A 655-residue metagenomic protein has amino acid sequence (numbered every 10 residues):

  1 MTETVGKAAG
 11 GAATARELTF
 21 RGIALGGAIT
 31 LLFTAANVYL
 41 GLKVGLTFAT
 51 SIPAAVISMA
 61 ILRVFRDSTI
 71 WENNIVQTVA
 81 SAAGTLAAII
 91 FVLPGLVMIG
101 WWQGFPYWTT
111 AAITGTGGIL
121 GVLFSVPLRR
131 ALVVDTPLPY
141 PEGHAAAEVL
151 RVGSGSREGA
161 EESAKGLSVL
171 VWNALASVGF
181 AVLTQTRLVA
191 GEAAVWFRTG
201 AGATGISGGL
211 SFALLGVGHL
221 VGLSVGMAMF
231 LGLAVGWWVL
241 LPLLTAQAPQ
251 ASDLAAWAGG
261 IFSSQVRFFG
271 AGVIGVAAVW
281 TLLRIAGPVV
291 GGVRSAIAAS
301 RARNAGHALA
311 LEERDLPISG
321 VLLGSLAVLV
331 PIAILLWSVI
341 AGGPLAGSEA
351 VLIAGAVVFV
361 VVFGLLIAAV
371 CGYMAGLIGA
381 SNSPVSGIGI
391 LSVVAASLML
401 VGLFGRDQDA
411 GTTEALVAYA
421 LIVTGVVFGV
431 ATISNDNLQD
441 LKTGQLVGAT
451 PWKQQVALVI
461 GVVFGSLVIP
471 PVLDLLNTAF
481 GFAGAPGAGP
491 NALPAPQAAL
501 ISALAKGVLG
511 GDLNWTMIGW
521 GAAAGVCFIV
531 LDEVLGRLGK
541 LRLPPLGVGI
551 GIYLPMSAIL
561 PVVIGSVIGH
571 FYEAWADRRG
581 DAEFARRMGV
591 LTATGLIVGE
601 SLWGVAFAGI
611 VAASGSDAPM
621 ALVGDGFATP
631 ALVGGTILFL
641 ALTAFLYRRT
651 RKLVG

Functional and structural regions predicted by a protein language model:
M1-G655: Alpha-helical multipass membrane-protein architecture
